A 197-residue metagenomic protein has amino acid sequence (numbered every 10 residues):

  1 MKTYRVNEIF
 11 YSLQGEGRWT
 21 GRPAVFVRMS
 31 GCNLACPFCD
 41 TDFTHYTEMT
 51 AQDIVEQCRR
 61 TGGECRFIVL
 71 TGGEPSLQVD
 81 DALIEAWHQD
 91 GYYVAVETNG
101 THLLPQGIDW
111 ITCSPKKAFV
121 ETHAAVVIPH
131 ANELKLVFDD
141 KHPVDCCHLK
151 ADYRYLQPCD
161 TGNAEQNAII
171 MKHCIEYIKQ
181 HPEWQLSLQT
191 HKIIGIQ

Functional and structural regions predicted by a protein language model:
Y4-Y11, P23-F26, N33-D109: Conserved Radical SAM active-site core
G15-W19, E176: Short secondary-structure boundary/capping segments within folded domains
W19-G21, I128: A generic structural micro-feature
S76-Q197: Conserved AdoMet/S-adenosylmethionine-binding subsite of the radical SAM
